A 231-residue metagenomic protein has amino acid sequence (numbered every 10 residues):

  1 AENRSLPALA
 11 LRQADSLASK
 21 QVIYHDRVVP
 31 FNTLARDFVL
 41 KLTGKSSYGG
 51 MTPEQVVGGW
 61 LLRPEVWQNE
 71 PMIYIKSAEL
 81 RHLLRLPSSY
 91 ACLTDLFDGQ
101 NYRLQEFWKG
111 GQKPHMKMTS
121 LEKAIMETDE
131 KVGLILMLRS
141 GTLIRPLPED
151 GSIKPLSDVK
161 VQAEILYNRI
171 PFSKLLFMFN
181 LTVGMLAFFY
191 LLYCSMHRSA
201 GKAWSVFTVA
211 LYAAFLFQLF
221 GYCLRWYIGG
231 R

Functional and structural regions predicted by a protein language model:
A1-F172, I228-R231: Soluble extramembrane regions of membrane proteins in the secretory/endomembrane system
R169-G184: N-terminal membrane-entry
L181-I228: Juxtamembrane interface at the cytosolic side of transmembrane helices
